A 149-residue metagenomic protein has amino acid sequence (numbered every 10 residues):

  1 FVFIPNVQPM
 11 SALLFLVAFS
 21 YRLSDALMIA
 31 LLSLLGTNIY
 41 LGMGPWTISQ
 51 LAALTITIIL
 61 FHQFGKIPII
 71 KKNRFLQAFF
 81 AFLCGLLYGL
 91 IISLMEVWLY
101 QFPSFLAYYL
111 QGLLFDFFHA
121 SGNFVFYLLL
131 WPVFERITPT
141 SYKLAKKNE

Functional and structural regions predicted by a protein language model:
F1-P9, L31-G65: Interfacial aromatic-anchored transmembrane helix boundaries in multi-pass membrane proteins
F3, L16, I59, Q63 (+4 more regions): Membrane-interface helix caps of multi-pass small-molecule transporters
P9-A26, L60-F64: Generic transmembrane alpha-helix motif of multi-pass integral membrane proteins
M10-A12, A30, G89-L90: A generic alpha-helix surface/boundary motif
S20-Y21, I39, S121: Transmembrane helix irregularities
A26-N38, L76-G85: Central hydrophobic cores of alpha-helical transmembrane segments in multi-pass integral membrane proteins
T47-I48, I70-E149: Membrane-embedded alpha-helical hairpins and interfacial helices in multi-pass inner-membrane proteins
